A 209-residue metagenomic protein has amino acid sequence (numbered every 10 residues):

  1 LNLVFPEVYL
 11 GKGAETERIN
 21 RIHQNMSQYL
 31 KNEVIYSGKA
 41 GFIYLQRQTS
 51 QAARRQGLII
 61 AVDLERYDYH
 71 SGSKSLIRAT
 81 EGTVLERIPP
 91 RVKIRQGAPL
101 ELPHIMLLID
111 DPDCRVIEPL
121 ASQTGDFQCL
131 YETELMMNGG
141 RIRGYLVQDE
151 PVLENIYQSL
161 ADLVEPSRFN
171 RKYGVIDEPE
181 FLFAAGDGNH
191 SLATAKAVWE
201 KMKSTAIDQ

Functional and structural regions predicted by a protein language model:
L1-G140, Q148, N170: N-terminal extension/subdomain marker
P99, Q148, V152, F183-S191: Short, contiguous, pocket-lining structural segments that sit at or immediately flank catalytic/ligand-binding sites
R141-Y173: Pepsin-like aspartyl protease folds
D162-T205: Active-site beta-strand/loop microenvironment that shapes enzyme catalytic pockets
D208-Q209: Class I SAM-dependent methyltransferase SAM-binding "motif I" and its flanking Rossmann-like core
